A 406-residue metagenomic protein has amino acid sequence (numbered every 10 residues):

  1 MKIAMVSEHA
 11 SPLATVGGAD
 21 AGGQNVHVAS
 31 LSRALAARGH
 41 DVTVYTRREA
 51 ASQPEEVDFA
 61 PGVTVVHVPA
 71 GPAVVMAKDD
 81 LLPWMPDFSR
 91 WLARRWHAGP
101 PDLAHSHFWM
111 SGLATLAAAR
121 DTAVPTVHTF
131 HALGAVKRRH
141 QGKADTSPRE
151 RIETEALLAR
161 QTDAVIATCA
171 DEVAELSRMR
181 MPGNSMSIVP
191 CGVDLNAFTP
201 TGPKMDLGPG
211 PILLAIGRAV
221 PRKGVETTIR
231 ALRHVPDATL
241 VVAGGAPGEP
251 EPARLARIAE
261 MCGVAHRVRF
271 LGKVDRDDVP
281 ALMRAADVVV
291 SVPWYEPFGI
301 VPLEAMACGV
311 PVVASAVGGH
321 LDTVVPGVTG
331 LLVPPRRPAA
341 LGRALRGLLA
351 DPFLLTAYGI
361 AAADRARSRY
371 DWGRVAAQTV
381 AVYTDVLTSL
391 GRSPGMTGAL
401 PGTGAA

Functional and structural regions predicted by a protein language model:
M1-H67, P401-A406: N-terminal subdomain of nucleotide-sugar transferases
D171, G192: Carbohydrate-associated surface elements
D206-K223, I229-R233, V241: Conserved donor-binding/catalytic core segment of Leloir-type glycosyltransferases
T239-R257: Glycosyltransferase donor-sugar binding loop
K273, A281-A286: Short alpha-helical donor nucleotide-sugar binding micro-motif in glycosyltransferases
W294: Aromatic "clamp/platform" in nucleotide-sugar-dependent glycosyltransferases that forms part of the donor/acceptor
P311-A314, V324: Short hydrophobic beta-strand element within catalytic cores of glycosyltransferases and related nucleotide-activated
P326-G327, L331-P338, G347-F353: Conserved acidic donor-binding segment of nucleotide-sugar-dependent glycosyltransferases
